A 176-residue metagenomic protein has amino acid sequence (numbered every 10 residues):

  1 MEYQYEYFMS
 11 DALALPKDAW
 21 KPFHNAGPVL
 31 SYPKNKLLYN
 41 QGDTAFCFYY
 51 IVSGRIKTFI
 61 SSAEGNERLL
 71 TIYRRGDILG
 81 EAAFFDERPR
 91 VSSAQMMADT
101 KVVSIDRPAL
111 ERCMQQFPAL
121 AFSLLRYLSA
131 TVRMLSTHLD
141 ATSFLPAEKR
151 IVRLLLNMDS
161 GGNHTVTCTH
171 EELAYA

Functional and structural regions predicted by a protein language model:
M1-K34, L79, A83-F84: Cyclic nucleotide-binding regulatory module and flanking cytosolic helices
M1-Y7, G54, A109, C113: An N-terminal domain-start capping segment
D11, K36-A98: Cyclic nucleotide-binding regulatory domains
A19-W20, T71-R126, R133: Cyclic-nucleotide recognition modules
F23, G42, V166-T167: Short, flexible hinge/linker loops that cap or flank conserved catalytic cores
G27, A45-F46, H164: Short loop/turn microsegments at loop-to-beta-strand junctions
M97, Q115-A176: Polybasic "coupling" helices that flank or enter modular domains
